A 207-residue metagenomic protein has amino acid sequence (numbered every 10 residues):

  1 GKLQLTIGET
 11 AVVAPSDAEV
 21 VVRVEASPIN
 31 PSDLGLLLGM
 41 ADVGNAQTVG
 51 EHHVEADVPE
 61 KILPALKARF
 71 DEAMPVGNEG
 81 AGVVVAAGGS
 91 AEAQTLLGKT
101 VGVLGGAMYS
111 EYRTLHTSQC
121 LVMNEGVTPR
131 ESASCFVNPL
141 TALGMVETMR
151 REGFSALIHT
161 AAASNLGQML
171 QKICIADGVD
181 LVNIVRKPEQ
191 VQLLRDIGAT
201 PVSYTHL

Functional and structural regions predicted by a protein language model:
A11-P28, M40-G105: Glycine-rich beta-strand-centered segment in the early N-terminal region that forms part of a ligand/cofactor-binding
E55-A81, V85, T100-A161: NAD(P)H dinucleotide-binding glycine-rich loop of Rossmann-like/cofactor-binding domains, especially the beta1-alpha1
A161-Q168: Glycine-rich NAD(P) Rossmann-fold beta1-alpha1 loop
M169-I173: Rossmann-fold NAD(P)-dependent oxidoreductase module
A176-D180: Conserved S-adenosyl-L-methionine
I184-K187: N-terminal Rossmann-fold cofactor-binding loop
V191: Short alpha-helix immediately C-terminal to the canonical SAM-binding loop
T205-H206: Conserved small/polar residues in nucleotide/adenosyl-binding loops
